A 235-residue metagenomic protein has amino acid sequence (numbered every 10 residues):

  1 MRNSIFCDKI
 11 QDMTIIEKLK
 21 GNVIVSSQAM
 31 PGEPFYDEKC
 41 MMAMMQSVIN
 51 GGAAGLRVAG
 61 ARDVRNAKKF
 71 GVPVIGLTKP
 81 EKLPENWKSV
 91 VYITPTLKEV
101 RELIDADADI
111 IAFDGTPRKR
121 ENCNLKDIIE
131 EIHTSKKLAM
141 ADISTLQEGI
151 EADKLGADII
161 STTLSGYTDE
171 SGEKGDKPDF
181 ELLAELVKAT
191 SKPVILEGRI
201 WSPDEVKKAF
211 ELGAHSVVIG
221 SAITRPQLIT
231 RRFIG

Functional and structural regions predicted by a protein language model:
S4-F6, Q11-M13, Q28-F35, K39 (+2 more regions): Alpha/beta catalytic cores of nucleotide-metabolism and tRNA/nucleoside-modifying enzymes
S4-R101, A139, Q147-L155: Conserved N-terminal beta1-alpha1 strand-loop-helix module at the mouth
Q28-M30, T78-L83, A106-K119, I159-E173 (+1 more regions): Glycine-rich phosphate-binding active-site loops on the catalytic face of alpha/beta enzymes
P34-E38, R57-G76, V91-P95, G115-I132 (+4 more regions): Active-site-adjacent beta->alpha loops and helix N-cap segments on the catalytic face of soluble alpha/beta enzymes
V48, A152, I160, A209 (+1 more regions): Conserved, mostly hydrophobic/aromatic
G51, A106, L155, A189 (+1 more regions): Structural motif
V72, S135-K137, K192: A short helix->loop->beta-strand "cap" motif at the edges of active sites that frequently abuts
